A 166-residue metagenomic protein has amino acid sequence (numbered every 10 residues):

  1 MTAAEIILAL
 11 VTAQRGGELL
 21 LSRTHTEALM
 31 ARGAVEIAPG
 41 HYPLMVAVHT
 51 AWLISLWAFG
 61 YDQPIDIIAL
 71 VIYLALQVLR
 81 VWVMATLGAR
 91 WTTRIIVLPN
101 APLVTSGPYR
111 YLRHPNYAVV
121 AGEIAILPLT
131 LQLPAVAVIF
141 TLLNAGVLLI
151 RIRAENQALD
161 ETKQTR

Functional and structural regions predicted by a protein language model:
M1-I6: Feature marks short, highly hydrophobic, charge-poor N-terminal signal-anchor/signal peptide-like helices that anchor
L8-S22: N-terminal signal-anchor/start-transfer transmembrane helix
L10-A13, V48-S55, V71-A75, L79: Hydrophobic alpha-helical transmembrane segments of multipass integral membrane proteins, especially permease/channel
S22-H41, P64-R166: Cytosolic-biased juxtamembrane loops and peripheral soluble domains of multi-pass membrane proteins
P39-I67: Long, highly hydrophobic alpha-helical transmembrane signal-anchor segments
